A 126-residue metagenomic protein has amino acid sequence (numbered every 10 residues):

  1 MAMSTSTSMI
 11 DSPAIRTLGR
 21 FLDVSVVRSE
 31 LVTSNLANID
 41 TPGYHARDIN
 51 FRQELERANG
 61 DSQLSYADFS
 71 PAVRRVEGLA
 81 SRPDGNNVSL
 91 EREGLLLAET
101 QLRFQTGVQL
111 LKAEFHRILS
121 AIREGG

Functional and structural regions predicted by a protein language model:
M1-G126: Amphipathic alpha-helical polymerization modules
